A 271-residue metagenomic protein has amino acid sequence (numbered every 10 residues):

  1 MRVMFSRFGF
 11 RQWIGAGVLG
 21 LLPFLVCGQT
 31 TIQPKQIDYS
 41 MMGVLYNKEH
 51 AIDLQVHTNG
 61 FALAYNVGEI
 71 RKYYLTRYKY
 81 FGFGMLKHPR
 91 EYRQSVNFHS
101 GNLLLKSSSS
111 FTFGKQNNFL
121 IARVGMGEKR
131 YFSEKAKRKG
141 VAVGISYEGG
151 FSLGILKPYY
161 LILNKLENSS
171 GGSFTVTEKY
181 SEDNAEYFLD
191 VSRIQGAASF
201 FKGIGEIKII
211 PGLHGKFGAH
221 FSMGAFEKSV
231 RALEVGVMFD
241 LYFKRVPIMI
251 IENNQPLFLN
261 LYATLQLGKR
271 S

Functional and structural regions predicted by a protein language model:
M1-G43, S271: Cleavable N-terminal export/targeting peptides
G28-G82: Short glycine/proline- and aromatic-enriched beta-strand/turn motifs that initiate or cap beta-hairpins
I32, D38-N47, H99-S110, V191-F200 (+1 more regions): Flexible, solvent-exposed coil segments and beta strand-coil junctions, predominantly the extracellular/periplasmic
M42-K48, I70-R77, R90, Q116-N117 (+3 more regions): Short loop/turn motifs that connect adjacent beta-strands in outer-membrane beta-barrel proteins
Y46-H50, H57-F61, L75-R77, N118-A122 (+4 more regions): Residues that define the transmembrane beta-barrel architecture of outer-membrane proteins
L54, L63-E69, V124-R130, G149-L153 (+3 more regions): Residues on the lipid-exposed face of transmembrane beta-strands in outer-membrane beta-barrel proteins
F83-I121, G127-K129: Outer-membrane beta-barrel translocator/channel fold
E148-E234, M238-I250, N254, L267-K269: Outer-membrane beta-barrel transmembrane domain signature
